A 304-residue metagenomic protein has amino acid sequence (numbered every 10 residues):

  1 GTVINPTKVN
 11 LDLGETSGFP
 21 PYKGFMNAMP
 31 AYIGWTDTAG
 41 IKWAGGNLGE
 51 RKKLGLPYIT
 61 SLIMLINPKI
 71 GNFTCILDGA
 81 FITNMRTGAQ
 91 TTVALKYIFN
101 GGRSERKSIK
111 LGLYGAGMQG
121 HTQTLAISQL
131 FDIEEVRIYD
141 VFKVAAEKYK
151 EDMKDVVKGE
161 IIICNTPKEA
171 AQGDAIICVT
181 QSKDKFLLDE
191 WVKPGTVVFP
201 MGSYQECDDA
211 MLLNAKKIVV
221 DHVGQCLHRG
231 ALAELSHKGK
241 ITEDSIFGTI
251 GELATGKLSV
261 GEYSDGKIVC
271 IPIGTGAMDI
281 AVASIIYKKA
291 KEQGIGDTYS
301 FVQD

Functional and structural regions predicted by a protein language model:
G1-N84, Q90-T92, G248, A277-I280 (+1 more regions): N-terminal ligand-binding/catalytic initiation module
F99-K110, D132, K193-P194: Short helix-loop-beta connector
A116-G117: Glycine-rich Rossmann-fold phosphate-binding loop(s) that bind the pyrophosphate of adenine dinucleotide cofactors
G120-H121: N-terminal Rossmann-fold NAD(P) dinucleotide-binding loop
I127: Aromatic pocket-lining residues of Rossmann-like dinucleotide-binding sites
L130-M153: NAD(P)-binding Rossmann-fold cofactor-contacting core
K158-K240: Rossmann-like adenosine-cofactor binding region
M211-D304: Adenosine-phosphate binding glycine-rich loop
